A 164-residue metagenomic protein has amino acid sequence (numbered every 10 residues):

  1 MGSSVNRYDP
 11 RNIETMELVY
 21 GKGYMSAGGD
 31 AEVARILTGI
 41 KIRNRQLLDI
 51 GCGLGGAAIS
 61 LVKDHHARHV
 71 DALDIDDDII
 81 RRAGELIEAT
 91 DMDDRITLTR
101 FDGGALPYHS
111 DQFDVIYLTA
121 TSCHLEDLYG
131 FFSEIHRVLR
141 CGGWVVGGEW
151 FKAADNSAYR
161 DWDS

Functional and structural regions predicted by a protein language model:
M1-E17: N-terminal, positively charged/glycine-rich alpha-helical extensions of SAM-dependent methyltransferases
E14-A27: Class I SAM-dependent methyltransferase Rossmann-like catalytic core, especially the SAM/SAH-binding loop
S26-R43: Conserved alpha-helix/loop element of class I SAM-dependent methyltransferases that forms part of the SAM/SAH-binding
L48, L54-A105: Class I SAM-dependent methyltransferase SAM/SAH-binding core
G104-V115: A short acidic, Gly/Pro-enriched loop at the edge of an enzyme's catalytic core that lines a small-molecule cofactor
V115-D127: A short SAM/SAH-binding and catalytic strip from SAM-dependent methyltransferases
Y129-W144: A short glycine-rich, Lys/Arg-flanked "PGG" loop and its adjoining helix->strand segment in the class I
F151-S164: Short, glycine-/aromatic-enriched active-site segment of Class I SAM-dependent methyltransferases
